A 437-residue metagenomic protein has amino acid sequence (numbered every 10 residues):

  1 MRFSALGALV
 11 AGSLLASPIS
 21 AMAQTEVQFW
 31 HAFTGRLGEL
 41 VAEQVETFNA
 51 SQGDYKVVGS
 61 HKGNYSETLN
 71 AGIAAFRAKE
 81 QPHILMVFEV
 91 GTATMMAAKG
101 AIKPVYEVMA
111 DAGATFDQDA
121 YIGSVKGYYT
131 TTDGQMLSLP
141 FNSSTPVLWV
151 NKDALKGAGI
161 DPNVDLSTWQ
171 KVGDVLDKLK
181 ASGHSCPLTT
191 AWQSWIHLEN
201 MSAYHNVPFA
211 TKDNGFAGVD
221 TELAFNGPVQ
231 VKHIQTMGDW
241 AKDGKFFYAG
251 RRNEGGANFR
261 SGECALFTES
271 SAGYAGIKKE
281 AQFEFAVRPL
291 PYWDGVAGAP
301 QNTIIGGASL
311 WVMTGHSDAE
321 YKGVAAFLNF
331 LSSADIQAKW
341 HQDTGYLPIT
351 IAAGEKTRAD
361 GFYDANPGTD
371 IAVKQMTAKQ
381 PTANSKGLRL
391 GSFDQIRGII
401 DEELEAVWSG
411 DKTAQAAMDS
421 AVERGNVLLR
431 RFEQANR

Functional and structural regions predicted by a protein language model:
T47-Y121, K156-G159, V164, N258 (+4 more regions): Extracytoplasmic "Venus flytrap"/periplasmic binding protein-like
A50-S51, A78, A158, Q235 (+4 more regions): Extracytoplasmic/periplasmic substrate-recognition and gating elements
A74, P82-H83, A114-L155, C186 (+2 more regions): A structural signal for short loop-to-beta-strand junctions that line the ligand-binding cleft of periplasmic/secreted
V90-V147, G173, E199-A203, V229 (+3 more regions): Hinge/lid segment of periplasmic solute-binding proteins
Y106-Y121, D165, V207-K232, K279-E280 (+4 more regions): Short, solvent-exposed loop/beta-turn-alpha elements that line the ligand-binding surface or hinge of extracytoplasmic
Y121, R288, Q342-E402, A406 (+1 more regions): Long, aromatic- and glycine/proline-rich binding clefts that accommodate carbohydrate-like moieties
T130-F141, P146, K156, Q170-E222 (+1 more regions): Extracytoplasmic/periplasmic solute-binding protein
G173-L179, F216-A249: Glycine-centered hinge/linker elements that transmit conformational signals in sensory and ligand-binding systems
